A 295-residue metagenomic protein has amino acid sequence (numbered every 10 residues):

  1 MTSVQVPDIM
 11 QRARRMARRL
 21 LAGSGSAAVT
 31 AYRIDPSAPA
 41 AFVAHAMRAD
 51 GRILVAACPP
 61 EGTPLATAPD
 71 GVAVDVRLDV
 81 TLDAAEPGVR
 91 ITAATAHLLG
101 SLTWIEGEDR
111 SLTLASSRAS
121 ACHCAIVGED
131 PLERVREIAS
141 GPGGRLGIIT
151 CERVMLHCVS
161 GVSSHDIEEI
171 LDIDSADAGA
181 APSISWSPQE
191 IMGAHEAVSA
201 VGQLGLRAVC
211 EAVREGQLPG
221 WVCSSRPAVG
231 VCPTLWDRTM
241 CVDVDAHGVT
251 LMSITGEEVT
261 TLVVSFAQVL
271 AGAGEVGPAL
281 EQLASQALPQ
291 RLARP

Functional and structural regions predicted by a protein language model:
M1-P69: An N-terminal domain-cap segment
M1-P7, S37, A46-R48, A84-L98 (+1 more regions): N-terminal short leaders/motifs
S24-A27, D50-R52, A73-D75, G143-L146 (+2 more regions): Short, surface-exposed beta-edge/turn micro-motifs
A28-A31, D79, L146-T150: A structural signal for short, well-ordered beta-strand segments and their strand-loop junctions that often border
T30-D35, T81, M252-I254: A generic structural motif
A46-R48, I105, I254: Short beta-strand micro-motifs enriched in acidic
G51, P59-E129, E137, G143-G144 (+2 more regions): Short, structured beta-strand-loop surface elements
L114-P295: C-terminal edge-of-domain segments
